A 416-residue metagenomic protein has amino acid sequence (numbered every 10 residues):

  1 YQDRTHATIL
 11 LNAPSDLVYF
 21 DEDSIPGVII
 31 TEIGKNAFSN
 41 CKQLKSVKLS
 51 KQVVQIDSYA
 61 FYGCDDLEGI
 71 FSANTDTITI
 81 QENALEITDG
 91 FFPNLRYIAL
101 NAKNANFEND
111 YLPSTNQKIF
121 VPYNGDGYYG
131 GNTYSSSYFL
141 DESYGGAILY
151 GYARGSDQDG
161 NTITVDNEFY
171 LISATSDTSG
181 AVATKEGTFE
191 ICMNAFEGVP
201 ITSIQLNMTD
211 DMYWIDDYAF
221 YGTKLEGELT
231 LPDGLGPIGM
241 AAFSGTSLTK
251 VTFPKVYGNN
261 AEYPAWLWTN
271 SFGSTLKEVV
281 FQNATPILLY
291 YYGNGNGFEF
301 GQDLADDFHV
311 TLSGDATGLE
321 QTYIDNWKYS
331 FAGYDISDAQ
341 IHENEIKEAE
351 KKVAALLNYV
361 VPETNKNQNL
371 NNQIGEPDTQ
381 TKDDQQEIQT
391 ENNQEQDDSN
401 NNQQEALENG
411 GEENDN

Functional and structural regions predicted by a protein language model:
Q2-E32, K42-Q55, D65-E86, P93-F107 (+9 more regions): Structural signature of tandem-repeat unit edges
G34-A37, S58-Y62, M193-A195, D216-A219 (+2 more regions): Consensus positions within tandem repeat domains that build extended binding/scaffold surfaces
N109-S114, G127-S143, Q321-N326: Short loop/helix-cap segments at secondary-structure boundaries that form the rim of catalytic
D110-S114, N270-F272, Y292-Q302: A structural signal for leucine-rich repeat
G127-S137, Y144, E168, G295 (+1 more regions): Surface-exposed intrinsically disordered loops and tails
E262-A265, N294-G295: Well-ordered, non-membrane alpha-helical segments in soluble/globular domains
A332-N416: Intrinsically disordered, low-complexity repeat and linker tracts
